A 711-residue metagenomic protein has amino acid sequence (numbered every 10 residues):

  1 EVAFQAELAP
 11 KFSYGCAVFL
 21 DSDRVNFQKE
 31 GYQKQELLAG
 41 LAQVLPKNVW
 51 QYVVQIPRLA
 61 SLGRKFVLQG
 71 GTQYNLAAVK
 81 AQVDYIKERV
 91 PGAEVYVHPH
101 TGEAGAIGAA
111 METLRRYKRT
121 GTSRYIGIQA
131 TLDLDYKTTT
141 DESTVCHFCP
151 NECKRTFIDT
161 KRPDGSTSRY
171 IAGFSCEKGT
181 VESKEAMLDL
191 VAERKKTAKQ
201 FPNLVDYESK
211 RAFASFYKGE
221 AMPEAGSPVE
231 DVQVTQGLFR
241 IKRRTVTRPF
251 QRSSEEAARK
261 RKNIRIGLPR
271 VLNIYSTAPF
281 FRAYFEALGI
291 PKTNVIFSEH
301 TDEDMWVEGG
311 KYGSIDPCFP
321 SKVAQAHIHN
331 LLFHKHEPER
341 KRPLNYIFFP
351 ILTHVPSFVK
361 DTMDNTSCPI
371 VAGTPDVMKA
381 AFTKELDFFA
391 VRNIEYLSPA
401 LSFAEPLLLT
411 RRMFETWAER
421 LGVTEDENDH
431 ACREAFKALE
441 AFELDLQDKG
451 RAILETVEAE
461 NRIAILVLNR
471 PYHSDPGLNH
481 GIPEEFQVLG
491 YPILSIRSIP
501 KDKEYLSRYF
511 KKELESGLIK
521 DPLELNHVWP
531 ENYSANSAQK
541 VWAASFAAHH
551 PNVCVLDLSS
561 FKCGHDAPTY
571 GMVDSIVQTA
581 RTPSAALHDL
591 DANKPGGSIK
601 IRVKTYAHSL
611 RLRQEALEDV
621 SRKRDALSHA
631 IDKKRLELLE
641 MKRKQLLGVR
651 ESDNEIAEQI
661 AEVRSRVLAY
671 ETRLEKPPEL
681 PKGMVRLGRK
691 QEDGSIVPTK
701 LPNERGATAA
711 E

Functional and structural regions predicted by a protein language model:
E1, V97-Q129: Glycine-rich phosphate-binding/hydrolytic loop that grips phosphoryl groups
V2-F27, Q43, N151-T156, E182: Conserved ATP-utilizing enzyme core subdomain
V2-Q5, G40, L62-V67, E94-H98 (+2 more regions): Beta-strand segments within the central parallel beta-sheet cores of soluble alpha/beta enzyme folds
F12-A17, Y74-I86, M572-T579: Flexible glycine/proline-rich, aromatic-decorated loop/lid segments
R24-Y52: Adenine-nucleotide phosphate-binding core of ATP-dependent small-molecule kinases
G40-Q43, V67-Q73, E94-A106, E299 (+3 more regions): Active-site nucleophile and cofactor-binding loops and adjacent substrate-binding regions of central metabolic enzymes
V44, P57-Y85, H100-G102, N273: Glycine-rich phosphate-binding loops at beta-strand->alpha-helix junctions
A93, Y117-E711: An N-terminal assembly and electron-transfer interface module characteristic of large anaerobic redox and radical
